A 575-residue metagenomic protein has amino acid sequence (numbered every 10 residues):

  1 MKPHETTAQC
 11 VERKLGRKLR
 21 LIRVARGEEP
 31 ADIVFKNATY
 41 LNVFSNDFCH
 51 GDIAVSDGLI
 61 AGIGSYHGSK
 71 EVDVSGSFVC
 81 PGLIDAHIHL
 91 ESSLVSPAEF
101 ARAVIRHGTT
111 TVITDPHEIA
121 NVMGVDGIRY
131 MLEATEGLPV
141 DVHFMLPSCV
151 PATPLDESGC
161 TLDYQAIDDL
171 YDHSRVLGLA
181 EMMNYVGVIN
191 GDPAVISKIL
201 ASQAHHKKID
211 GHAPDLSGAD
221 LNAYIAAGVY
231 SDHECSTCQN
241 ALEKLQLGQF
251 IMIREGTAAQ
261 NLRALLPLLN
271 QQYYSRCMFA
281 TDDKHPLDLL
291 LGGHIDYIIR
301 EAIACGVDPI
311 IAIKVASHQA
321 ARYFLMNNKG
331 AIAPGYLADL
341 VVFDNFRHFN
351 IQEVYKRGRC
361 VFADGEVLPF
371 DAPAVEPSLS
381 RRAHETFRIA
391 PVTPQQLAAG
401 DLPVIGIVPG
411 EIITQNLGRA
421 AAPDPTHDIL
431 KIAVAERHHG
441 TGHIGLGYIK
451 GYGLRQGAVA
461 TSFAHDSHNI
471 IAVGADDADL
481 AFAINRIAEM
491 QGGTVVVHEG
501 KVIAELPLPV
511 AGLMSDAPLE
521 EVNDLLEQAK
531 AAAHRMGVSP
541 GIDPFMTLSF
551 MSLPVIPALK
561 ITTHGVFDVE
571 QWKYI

Functional and structural regions predicted by a protein language model:
M1-S56, G64, I105-H107, L290-G306 (+1 more regions): Active-site microenvironment of metallo-dependent hydrolases
K2-V24, A101-K208, Q272, V502-P507: Divalent-metal coordination cores built from histidine and acidic residues
E29-K36, Y66-T114: Replace "His-x-His-based motif
A38, G58, G76, H87 (+9 more regions): Divalent metal-coordination and catalytic microenvironments
D85-S96, P151-L162, Y230: Active-site mouth loops of central-metabolism enzymes
H89-E91, H117-I119, P147-A152, M182-Y185 (+4 more regions): Active-site beta-loop-alpha junctions enriched in small/polar residues
M123-G127, T153-G159, N190-A194, D220-Y224 (+8 more regions): Short acidic, glycine/serine/threonine-rich loops at helix termini
T161-E181, G187-M252, A259-F279, L290-A304 (+1 more regions): Histidine/acidic residue-rich metal-binding segments in metalloenzymes
